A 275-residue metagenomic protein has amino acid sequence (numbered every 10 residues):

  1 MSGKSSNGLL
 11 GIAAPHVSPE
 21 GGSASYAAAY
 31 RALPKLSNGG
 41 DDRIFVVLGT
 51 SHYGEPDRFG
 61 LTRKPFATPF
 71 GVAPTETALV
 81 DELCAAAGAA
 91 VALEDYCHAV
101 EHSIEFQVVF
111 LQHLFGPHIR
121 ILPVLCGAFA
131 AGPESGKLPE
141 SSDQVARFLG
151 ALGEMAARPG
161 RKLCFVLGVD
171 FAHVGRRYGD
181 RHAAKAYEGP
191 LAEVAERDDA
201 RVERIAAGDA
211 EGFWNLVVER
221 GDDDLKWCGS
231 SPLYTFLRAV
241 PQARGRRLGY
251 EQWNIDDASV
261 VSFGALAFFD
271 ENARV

Functional and structural regions predicted by a protein language model:
M1-Y234, R238-R244, A258: Active-site histidine-anchored catalytic micro-motif
V240-V275: Long, Lys/Arg- and hydrophobic-enriched amphipathic alpha-helices
